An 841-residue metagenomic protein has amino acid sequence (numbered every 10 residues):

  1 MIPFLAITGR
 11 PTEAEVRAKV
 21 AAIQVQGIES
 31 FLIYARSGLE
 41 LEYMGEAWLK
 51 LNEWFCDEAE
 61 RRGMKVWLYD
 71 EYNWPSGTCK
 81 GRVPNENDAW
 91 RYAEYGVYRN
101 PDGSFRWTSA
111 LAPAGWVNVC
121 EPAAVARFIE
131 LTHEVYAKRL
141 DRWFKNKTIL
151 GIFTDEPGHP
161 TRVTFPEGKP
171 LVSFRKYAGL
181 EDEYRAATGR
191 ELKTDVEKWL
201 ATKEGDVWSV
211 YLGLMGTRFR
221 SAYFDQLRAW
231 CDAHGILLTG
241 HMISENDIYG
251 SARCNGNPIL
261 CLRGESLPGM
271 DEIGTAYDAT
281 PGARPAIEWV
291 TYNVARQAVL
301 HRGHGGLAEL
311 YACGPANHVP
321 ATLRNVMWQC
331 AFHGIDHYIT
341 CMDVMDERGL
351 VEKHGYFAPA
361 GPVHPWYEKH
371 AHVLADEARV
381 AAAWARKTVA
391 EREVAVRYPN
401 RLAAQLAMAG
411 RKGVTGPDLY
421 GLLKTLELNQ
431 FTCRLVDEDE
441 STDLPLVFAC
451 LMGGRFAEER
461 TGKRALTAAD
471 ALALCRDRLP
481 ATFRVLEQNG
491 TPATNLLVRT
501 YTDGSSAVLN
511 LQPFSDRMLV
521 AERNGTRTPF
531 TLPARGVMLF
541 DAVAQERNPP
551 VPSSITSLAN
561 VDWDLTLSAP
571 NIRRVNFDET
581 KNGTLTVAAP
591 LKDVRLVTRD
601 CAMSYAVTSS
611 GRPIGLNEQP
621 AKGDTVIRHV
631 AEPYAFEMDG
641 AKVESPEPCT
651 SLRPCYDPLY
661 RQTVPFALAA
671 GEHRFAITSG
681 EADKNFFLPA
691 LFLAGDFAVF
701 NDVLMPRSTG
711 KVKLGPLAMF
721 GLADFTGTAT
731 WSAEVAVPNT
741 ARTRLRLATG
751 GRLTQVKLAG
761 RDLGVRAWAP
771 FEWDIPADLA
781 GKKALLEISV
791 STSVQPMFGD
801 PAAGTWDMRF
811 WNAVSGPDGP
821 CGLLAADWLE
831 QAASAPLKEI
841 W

Functional and structural regions predicted by a protein language model:
I2, T12-A18, S30-F31, G45-Y72 (+9 more regions): Carbohydrate-binding surfaces of carbohydrate-active enzymes
Y34-E130, D141-R142, N146-I149: Acidic/aromatic-lined carbohydrate-recognition and catalytic surfaces of CAZymes acting on diverse glycans
F224, A229, T728-A736, T743-T754: C-terminal substrate/ligand-recognition segments
A669-G671, A769, I775-K782: Glycine-centered tight-turn motifs at strand-turn-strand junctions
H673-S679, T743-L745, A784-V790: Extracellular beta-strand-rich recognition modules
G680-F687, V790-G799: Short acidic/polar inter-strand loop motif in beta-rich domains
A748-V756, L763-P776, Q795-M797: Membrane-proximal, cysteine-centered motifs at transmembrane boundaries in secretory-pathway and membrane proteins
A803-M808: Flexible, surface-exposed loop regions and adjacent strand-edge segments of Gram-negative outer-membrane beta-barrel
